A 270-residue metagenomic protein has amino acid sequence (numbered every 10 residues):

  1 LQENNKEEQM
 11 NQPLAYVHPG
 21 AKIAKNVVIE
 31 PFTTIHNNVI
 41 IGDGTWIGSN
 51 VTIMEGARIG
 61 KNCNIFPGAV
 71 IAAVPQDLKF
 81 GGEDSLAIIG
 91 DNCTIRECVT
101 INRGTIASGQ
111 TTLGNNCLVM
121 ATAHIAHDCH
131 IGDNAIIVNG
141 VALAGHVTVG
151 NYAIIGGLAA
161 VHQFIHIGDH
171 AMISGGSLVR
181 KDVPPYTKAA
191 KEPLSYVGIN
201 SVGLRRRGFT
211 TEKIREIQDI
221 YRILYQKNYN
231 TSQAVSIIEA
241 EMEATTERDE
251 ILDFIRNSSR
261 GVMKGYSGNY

Functional and structural regions predicted by a protein language model:
L1-L14, P19-G20, K25-N26, N62 (+6 more regions): Terminal amphipathic alpha-helical/low-complexity segments used for targeting or macromolecular assembly
N11-S195: Structural signal for interior beta-strand "rungs" in well-ordered beta-sheet cores of soluble enzyme domains
